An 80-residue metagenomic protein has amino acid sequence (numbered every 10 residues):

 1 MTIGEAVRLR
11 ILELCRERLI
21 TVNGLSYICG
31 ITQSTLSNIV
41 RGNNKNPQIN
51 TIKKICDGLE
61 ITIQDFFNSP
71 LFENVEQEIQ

Functional and structural regions predicted by a protein language model:
M1, N38, F67-Q80: Short, charged recognition helix plus adjacent turn of helix-turn-helix-like nucleic-acid-binding domains
M1-I20: A short, Lys/Arg-rich alpha-helix, primarily the initiator
L12, N23, K53: Residues within the helices of the helix-turn-helix
C15, S26, C56: The alpha-helix within a helix-turn-helix
I31-N46: Recognition helix of helix-turn-helix/homeodomain-like DNA-binding domains that insert into the DNA major groove
N43-D57: Short, basic-rich loop-to-helix N-cap that marks the start of a DNA-contacting helix
